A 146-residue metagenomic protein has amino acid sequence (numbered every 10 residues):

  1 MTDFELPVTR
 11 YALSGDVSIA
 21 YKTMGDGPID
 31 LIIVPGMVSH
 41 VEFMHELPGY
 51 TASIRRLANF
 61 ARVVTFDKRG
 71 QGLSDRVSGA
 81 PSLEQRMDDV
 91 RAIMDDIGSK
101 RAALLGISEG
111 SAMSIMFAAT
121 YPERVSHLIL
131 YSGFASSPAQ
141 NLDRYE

Functional and structural regions predicted by a protein language model:
M1-R10: A domain-start/cap signature at the N-terminus of enzymes
Y11-D75: Conserved HGGG/HGGXW glycine-rich cap/lid loop of the alpha/beta-hydrolase fold
R62, R101-A103, V125-H127: Structural signature of beta-strand start/N-cap positions in the alpha/beta core of ABC transporter nucleotide-binding
D75-M87: Catalytic nucleophile-loop/oxyanion-hole region of alpha/beta-hydrolase and closely related hydrolase-like folds
E84-A102: Conserved acidic catalytic loop of the alpha/beta-hydrolase fold
L104-G106, Y131: Short beta-strand immediately N-terminal to the catalytic nucleophile in serine-hydrolase-like folds
G106-G110, S114: Gly/Ala-rich beta-loop-alpha elbow adjacent to hydrolase catalytic centers
I115, A119-T120, V125-E146: Flexible "cap/lid" loop of the alpha/beta hydrolase fold
